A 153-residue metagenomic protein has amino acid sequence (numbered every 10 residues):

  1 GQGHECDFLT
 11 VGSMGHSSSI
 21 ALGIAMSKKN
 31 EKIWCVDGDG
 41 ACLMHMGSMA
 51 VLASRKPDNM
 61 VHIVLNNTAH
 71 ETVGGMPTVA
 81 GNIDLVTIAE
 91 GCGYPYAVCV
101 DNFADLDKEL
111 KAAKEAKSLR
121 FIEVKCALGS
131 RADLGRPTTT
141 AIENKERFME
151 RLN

Functional and structural regions predicted by a protein language model:
G1-N67: Thiamine diphosphate
G3, A116-N153: Glycine/aspartate-rich loop-and-adjacent alpha/beta segment that forms the canonical ThDP
L9-T10, C35, V98-D101, V124: General beta-strand structural signal in soluble alpha/beta enzymes
G15-S17, F103-K108, L128-S130: A short acidic, often aromatic-flanked loop/helix-cap motif at beta-alpha or helix-coil junctions that lines enzyme
D39, M60-I63, E71, G81-I88 (+2 more regions): Structured catalytic cores of enzymes that bind and process phosphorylated ligands/cofactors
N67-G75: Long, charge-dense
G74-P77, G135: Short, solvent-exposed loop/turn segments at secondary-structure boundaries
M76-K111: Conserved thiamine diphosphate
